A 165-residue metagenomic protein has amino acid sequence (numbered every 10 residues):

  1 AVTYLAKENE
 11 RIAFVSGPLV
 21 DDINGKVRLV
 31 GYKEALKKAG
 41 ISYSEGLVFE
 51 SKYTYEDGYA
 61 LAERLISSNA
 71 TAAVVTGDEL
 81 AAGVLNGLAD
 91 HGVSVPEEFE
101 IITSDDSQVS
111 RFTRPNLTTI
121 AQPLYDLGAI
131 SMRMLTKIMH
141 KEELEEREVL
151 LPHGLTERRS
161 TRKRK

Functional and structural regions predicted by a protein language model:
A1-K165: Bacterial carbohydrate/catabolite-sensing allosteric modules
